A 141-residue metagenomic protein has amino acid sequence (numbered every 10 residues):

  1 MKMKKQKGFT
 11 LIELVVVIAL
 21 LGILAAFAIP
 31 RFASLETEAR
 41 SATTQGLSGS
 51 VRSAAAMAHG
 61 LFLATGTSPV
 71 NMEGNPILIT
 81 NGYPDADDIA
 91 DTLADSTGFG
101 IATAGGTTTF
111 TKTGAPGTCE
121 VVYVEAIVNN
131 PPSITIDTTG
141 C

Functional and structural regions predicted by a protein language model:
K2-E36: N-terminal single-pass transmembrane signal-anchor helix
L21-G22, S41, K112-G114: Alpha-helical interaction segments
A39-T65: Membrane-proximal N-terminal amphipathic helix
M57-C141: Periplasmic/extracellular, small/polar-rich flexible segments of pilin-like filament-forming proteins
